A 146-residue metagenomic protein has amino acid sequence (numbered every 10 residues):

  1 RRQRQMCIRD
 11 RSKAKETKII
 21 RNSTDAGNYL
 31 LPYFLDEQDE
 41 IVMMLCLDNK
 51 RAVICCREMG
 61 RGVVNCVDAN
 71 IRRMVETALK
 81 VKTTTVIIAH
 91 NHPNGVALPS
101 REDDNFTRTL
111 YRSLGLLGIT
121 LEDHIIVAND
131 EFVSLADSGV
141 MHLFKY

Functional and structural regions predicted by a protein language model:
Q3-I8: Short, small-residue-biased leader/transition segments that mark boundaries at the very start of proteins
R9-R73, T77: Glycine-rich, small/polar surface segments that engage phosphate groups of diverse ligands
D25-N28, C46, G60, V64-Y146: Active-site-proximal loop/helix of nucleotide/amide-processing enzymes and allied scaffolds
